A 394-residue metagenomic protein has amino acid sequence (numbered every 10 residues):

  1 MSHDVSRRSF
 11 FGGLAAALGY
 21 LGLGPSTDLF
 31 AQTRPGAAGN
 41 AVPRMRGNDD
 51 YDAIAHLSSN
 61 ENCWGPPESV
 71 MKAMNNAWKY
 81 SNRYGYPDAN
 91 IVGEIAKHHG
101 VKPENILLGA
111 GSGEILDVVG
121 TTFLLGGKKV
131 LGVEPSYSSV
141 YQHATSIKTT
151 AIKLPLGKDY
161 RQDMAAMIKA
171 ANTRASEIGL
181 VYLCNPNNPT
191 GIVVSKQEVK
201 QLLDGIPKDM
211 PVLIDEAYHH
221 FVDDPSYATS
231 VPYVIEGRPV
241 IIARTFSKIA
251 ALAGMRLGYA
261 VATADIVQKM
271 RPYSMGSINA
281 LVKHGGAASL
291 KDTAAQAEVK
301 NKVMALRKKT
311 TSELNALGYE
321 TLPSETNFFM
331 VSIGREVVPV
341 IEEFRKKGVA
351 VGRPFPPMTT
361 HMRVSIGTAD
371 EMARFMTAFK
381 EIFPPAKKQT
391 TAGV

Functional and structural regions predicted by a protein language model:
M1-L18: N-terminal secretory signal peptides and thylakoid transit peptides that target proteins across membranes
A17, G22-R83, S176-E177: N-terminal "arm"/small-domain region of PLP-dependent enzymes with the aminotransferase-like
A89-K129, H143: Phosphate-binding glycine-rich loop
T122-L183: PLP-dependent aminotransferase-like
L156-K158, M304, E313-K347: Conserved PLP-binding catalytic core of the aspartate aminotransferase-like
M164-R174, P189-V212, E216-I249: Active-site pre-lysine segment of PLP-dependent enzymes
P239-N315, Y319-L322: PLP-dependent aminotransferase class I/II
E343-K347, F355-V394: PLP-dependent enzyme catalytic core of the Aspartate aminotransferase-like
